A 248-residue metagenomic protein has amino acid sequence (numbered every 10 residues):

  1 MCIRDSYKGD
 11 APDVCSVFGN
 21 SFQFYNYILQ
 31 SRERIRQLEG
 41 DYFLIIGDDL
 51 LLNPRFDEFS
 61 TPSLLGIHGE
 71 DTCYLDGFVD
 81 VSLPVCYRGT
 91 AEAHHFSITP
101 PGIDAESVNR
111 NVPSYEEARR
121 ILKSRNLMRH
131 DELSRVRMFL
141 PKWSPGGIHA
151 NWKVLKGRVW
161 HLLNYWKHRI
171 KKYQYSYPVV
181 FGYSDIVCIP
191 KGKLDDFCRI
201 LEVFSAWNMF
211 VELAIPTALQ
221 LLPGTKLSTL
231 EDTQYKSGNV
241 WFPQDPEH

Functional and structural regions predicted by a protein language model:
M1-I3: Short, small-residue-biased leader/transition segments that mark boundaries at the very start of proteins
D5-K8, P12-F22, G69-L83, M209-I215: A generic structural motif
Y7-I46, L51-T61: Active-site-proximal specificity loops/subdomain of glycosyltransferases
E39-G40, G47, G182-Y183, L222-P223: Short, well-ordered loop/turn elements at secondary-structure boundaries
L44-I46, T72-G77, L227-E231: A structural signal for short, well-ordered beta-strand segments and their strand-loop junctions that often border
L52-V203, N208: Conserved catalytic core of nucleotide-sugar-dependent glycosyltransferases
V179, W207-G224: A short, conserved alpha-helix in the catalytic core of glycosyltransferases
L227-H248: PAPS-dependent sulfotransferase catalytic core
